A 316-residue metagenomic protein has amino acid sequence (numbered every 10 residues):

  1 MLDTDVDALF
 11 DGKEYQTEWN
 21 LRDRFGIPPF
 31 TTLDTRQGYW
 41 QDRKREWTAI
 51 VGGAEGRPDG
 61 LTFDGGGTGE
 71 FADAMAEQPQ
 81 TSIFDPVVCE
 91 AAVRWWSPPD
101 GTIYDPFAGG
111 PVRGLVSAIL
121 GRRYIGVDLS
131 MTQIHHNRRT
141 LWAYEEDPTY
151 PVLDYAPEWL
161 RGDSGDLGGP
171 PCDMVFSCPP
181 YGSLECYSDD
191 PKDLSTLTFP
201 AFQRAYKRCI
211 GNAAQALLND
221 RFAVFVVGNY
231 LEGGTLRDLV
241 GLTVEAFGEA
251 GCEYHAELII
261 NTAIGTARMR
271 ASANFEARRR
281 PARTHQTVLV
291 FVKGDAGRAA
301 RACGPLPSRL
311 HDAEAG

Functional and structural regions predicted by a protein language model:
M1-G316: Class I S-adenosyl-L-methionine-dependent methyltransferase catalytic core
